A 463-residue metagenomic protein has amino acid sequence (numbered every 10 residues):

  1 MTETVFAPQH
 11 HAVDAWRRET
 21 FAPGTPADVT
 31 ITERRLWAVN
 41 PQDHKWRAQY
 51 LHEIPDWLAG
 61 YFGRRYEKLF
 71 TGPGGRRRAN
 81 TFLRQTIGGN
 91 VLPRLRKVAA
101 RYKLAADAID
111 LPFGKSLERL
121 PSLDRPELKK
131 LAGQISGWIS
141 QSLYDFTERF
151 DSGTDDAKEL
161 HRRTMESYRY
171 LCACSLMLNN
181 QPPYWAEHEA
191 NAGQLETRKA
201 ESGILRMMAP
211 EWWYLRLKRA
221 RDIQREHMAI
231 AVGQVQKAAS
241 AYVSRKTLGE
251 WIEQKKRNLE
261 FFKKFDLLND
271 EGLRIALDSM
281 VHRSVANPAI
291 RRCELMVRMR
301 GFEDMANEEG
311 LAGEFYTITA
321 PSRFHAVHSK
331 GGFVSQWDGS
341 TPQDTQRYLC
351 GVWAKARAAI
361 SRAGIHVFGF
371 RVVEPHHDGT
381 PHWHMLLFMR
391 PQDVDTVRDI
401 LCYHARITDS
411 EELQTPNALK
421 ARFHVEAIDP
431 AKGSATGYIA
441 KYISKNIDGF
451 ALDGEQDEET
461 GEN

Functional and structural regions predicted by a protein language model:
M1-G379, P391-N463: Right-hand nucleic-acid polymerase module
L386-R390: Short hydrophobic/aromatic beta-strand micro-patches that form the beta-sheet surface supporting nucleotide- or nucleic
